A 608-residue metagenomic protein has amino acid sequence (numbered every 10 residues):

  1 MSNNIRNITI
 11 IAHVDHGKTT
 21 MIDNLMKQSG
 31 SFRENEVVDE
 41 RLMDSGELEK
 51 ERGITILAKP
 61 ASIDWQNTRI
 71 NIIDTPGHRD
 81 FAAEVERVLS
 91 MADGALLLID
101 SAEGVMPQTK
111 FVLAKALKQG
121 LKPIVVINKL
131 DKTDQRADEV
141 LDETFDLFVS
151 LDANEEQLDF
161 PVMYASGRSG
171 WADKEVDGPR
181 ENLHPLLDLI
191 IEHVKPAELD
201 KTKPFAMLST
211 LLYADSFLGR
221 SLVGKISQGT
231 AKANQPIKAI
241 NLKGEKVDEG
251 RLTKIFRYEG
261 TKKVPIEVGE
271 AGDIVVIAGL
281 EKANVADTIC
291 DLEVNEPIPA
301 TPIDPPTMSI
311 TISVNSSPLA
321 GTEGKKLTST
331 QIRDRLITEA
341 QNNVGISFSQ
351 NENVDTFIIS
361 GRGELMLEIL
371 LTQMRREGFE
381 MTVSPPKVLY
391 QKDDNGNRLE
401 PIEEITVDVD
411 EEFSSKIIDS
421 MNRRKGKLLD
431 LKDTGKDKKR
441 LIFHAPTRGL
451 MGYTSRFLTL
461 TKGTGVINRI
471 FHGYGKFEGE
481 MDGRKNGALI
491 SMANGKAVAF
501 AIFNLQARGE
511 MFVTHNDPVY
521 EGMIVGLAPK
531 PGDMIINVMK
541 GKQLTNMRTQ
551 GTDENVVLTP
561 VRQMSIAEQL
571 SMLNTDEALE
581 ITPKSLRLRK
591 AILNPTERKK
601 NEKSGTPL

Functional and structural regions predicted by a protein language model:
M1-L608: Structural and coupling elements of P-loop NTPases
